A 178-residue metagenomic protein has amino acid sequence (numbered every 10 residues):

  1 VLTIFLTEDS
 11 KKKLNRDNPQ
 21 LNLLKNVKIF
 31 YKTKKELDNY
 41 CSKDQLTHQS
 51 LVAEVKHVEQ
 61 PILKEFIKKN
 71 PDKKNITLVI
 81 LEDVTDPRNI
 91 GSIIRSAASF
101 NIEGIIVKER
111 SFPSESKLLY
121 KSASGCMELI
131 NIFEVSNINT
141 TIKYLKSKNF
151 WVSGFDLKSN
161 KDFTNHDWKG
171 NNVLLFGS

Functional and structural regions predicted by a protein language model:
V1-K68: N-terminal positively charged helical leader segments and presequences
K64-P71, Y144-K148, T164-W168: Short amphipathic alpha-helix with an adjacent loop that forms part of the alpha/beta core around
L78-R88, K108: Short, glycine-rich nucleotide/cofactor-binding loops
T85-I93, N137: Amphipathic alpha-helical repeat scaffolds
E103-K161: Histidine/lysine/aspartate-rich catalytic loop segments that bind and position anionic ligands
S153-S178: Active-site/ligand-binding-proximal alpha/beta "capping" segment
